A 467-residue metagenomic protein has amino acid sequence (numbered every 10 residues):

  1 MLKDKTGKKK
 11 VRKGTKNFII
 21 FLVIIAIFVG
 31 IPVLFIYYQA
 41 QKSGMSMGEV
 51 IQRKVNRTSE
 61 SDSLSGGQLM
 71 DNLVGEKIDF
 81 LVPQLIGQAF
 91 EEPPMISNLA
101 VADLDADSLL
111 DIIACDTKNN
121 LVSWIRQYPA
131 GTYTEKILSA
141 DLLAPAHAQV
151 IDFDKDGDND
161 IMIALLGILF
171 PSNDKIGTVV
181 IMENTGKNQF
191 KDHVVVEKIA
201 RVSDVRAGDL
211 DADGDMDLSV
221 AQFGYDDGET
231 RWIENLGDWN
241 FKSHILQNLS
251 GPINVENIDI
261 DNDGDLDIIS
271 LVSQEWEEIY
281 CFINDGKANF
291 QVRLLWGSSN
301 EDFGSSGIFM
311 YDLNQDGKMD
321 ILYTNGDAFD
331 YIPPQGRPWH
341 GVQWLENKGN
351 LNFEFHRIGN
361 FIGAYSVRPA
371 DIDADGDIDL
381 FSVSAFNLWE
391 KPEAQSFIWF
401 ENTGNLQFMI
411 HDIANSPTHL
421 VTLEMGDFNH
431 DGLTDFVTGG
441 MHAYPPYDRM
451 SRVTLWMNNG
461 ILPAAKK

Functional and structural regions predicted by a protein language model:
L2-K10, K16-K467: Beta-propeller-forming repeat regions
